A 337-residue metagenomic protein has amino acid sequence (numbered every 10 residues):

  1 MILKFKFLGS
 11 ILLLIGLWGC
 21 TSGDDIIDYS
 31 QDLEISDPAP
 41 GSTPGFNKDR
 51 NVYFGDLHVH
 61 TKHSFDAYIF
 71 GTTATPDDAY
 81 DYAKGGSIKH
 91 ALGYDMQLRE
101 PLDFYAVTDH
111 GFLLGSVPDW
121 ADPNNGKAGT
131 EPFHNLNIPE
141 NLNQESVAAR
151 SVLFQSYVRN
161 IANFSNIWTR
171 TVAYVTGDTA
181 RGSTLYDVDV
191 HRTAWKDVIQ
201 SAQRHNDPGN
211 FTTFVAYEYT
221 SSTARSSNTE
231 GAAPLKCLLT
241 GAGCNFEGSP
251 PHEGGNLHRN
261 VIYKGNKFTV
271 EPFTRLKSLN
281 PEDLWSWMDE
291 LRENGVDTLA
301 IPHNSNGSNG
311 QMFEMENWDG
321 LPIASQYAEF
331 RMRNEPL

Functional and structural regions predicted by a protein language model:
M1-L8: Bacterial N-terminal signal peptides that target proteins for export
L8-S10, L113: Short amphipathic alpha-helical "recognition" segments used for binding
I11-I15: Sec-dependent N-terminal signal peptides of Gram-positive bacterial secreted proteins and lipoproteins
L17-G19: C-terminal motif of bacterial Sec signal peptides marking the signal peptidase cleavage site
T21-L337: Extended, charged catalytic domains and RNA/DNA-binding interfaces, predominantly in divalent-metal-using enzymes
